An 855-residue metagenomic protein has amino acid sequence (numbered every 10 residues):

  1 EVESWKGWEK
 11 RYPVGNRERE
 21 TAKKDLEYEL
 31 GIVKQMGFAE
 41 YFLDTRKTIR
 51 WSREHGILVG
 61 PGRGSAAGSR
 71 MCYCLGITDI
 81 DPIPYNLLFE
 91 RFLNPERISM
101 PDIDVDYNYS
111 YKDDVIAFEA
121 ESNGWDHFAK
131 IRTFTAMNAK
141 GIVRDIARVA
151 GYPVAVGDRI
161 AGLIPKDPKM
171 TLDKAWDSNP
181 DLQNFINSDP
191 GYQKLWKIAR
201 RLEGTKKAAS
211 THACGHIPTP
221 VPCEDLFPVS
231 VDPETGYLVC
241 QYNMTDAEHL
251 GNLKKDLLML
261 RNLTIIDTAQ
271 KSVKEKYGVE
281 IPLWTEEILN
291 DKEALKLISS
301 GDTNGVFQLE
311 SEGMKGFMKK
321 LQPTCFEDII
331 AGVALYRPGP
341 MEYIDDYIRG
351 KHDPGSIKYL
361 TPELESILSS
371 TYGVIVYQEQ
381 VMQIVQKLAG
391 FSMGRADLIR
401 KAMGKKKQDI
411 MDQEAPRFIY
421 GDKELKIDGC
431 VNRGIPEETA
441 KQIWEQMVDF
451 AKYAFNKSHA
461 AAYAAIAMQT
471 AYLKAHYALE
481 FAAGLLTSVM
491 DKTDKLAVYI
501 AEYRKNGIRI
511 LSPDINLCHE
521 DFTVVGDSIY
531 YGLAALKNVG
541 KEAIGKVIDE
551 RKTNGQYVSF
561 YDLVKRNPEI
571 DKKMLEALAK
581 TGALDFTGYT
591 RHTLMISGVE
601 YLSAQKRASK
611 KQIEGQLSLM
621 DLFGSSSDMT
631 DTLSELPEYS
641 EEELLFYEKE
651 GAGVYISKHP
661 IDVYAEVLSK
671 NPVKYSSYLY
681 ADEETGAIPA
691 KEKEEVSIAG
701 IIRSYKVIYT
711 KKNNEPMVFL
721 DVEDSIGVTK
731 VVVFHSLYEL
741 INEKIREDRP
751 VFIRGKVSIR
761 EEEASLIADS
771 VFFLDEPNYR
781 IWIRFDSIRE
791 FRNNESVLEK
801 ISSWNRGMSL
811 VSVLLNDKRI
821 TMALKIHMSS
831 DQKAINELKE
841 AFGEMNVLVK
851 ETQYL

Functional and structural regions predicted by a protein language model:
E1-L855: Noncatalytic, beta-rich nucleic-acid-contacting surfaces in large DNA/RNA-processing enzymes
